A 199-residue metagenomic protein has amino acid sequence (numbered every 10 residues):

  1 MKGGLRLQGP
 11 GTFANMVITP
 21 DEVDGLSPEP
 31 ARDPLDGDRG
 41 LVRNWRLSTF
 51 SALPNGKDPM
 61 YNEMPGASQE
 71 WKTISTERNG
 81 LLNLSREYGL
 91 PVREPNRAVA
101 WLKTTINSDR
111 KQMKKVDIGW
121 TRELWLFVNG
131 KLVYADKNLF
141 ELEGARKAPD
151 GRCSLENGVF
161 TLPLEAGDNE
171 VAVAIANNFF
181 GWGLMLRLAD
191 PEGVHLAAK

Functional and structural regions predicted by a protein language model:
M1, F127-A172, A176-L186: Beta-strand-rich ligand-recognition modules
M1-S85, T105, E170-K199: Accessory carbohydrate-binding/adhesion or oligomerization-edge regions at the termini of glycan-active proteins
L5, S108, M113-F127, V171: Aromatic-lined ligand-binding clefts that engage carbohydrates, nucleic acids, or primary amines
L7-P10, I118, E165: Residue-level signal for WD-repeat beta-propeller blades
I74, I106, F160-L164: Generic detection of short hydrophobic beta-strand segments and adjacent strand-loop junctions
L90-A100, P149-C153: Extracellular beta-rich ligand/substrate-recognition surface
N96-I106, G158: Short beta-strands within extracellular/lumenal beta-sheet-rich domains
